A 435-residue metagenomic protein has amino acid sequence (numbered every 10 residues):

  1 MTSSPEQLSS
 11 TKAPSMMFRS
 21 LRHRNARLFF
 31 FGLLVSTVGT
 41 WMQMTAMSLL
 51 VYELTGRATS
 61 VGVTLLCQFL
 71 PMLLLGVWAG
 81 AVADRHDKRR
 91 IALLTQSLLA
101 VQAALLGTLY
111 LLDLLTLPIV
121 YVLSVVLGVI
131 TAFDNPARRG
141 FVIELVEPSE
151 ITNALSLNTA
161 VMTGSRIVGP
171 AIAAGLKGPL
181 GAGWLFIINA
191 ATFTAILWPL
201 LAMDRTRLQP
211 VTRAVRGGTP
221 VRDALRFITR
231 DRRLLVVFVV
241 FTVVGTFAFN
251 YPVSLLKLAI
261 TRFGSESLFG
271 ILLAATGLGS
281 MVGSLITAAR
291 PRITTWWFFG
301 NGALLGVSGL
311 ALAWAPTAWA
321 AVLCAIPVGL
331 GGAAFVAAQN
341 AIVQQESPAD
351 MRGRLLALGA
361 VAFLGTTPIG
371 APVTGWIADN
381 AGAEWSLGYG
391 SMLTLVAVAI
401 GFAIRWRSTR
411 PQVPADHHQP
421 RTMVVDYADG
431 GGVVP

Functional and structural regions predicted by a protein language model:
T2-P435: Alpha-helical transmembrane-bundle signature of multi-pass membrane transport and export proteins
